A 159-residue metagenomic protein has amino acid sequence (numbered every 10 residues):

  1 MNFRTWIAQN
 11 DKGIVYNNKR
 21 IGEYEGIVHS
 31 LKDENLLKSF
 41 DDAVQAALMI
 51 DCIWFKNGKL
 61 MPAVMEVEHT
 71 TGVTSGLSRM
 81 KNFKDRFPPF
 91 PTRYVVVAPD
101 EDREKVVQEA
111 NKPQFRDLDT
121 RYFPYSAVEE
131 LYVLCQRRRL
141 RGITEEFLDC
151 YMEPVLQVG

Functional and structural regions predicted by a protein language model:
M1-N2: Amphipathic alpha-helical segments
T5-K59: Active-site metal-binding core of divalent-cation-utilizing nuclease and nuclease-like domains
A8-N10, V15, V97, F123-V128: Conserved beta-strand termini and adjacent loop/short-helix elements that scaffold enzyme active sites in alpha/beta
N18, E25, K32, K84-D85 (+2 more regions): Solvent-exposed, non-transmembrane amphipathic alpha-helical segments
N35-I50, L60-P124: Catalytic cores of nucleic-acid endonucleases
D100-G159: Domain-level recognition of nuclease-like catalytic cores that cleave nucleotide substrates
